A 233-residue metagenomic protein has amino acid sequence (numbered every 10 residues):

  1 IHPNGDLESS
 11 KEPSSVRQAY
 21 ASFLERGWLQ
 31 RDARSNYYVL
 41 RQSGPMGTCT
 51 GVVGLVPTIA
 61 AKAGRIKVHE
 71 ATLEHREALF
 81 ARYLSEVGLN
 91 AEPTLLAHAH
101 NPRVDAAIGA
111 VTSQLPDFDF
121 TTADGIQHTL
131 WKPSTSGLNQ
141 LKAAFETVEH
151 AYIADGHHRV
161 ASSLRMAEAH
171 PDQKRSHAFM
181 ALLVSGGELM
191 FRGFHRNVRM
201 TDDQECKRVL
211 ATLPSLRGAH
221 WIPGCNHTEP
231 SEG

Functional and structural regions predicted by a protein language model:
I1-G233: Surface-exposed, charge/polar-rich loops and edge strands
